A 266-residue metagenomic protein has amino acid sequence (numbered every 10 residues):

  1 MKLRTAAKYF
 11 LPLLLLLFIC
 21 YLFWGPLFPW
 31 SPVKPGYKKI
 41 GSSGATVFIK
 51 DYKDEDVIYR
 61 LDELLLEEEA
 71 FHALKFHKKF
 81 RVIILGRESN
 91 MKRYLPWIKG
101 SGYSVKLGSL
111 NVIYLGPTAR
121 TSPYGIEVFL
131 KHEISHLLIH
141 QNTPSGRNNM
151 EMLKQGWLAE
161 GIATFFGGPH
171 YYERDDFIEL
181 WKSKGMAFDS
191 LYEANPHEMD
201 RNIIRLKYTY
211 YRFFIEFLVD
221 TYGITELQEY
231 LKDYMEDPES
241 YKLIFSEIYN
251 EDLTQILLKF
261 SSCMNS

Functional and structural regions predicted by a protein language model:
M1-A6: N-terminal Lys/Arg-rich, disordered targeting/topogenic segments
K8-P26: Hydrophobic membrane-insertion alpha-helices, especially the h-region of bacterial N-terminal signal peptides
P12, W30, T118-R120, G146-R147 (+2 more regions): Short hydrophobic/aromatic segments of transmembrane alpha-helices and their interfaces
F23-P35: Short acidic, Pro/Gly- and aromatic-enriched capping/linker segments at domain boundaries
P32-R147, S240-L243: Juxtacatalytic substrate-recognition/specificity segment
G125, F129, R147-S266: Acidic/His/Gly-enriched intrinsically disordered linker/tail segments that often contain short helix/coil "MoRF-like"
